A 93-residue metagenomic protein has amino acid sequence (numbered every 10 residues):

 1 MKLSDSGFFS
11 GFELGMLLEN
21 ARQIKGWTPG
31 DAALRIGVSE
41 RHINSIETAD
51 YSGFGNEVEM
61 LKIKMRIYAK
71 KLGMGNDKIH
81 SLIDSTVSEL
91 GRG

Functional and structural regions predicted by a protein language model:
K2-I24, K62: A short, Lys/Arg-rich alpha-helix, primarily the initiator
L18, P29-A33, I43-I46: Conserved hydrophobic/aromatic packing and binding residues within compact polymer-binding modules
R22, A33, A69: The alpha-helix within a helix-turn-helix
S39-E59: Recognition helix of helix-turn-helix/homeodomain-like DNA-binding domains that insert into the DNA major groove
E59-D77: DNA major-groove recognition helix of helix-turn-helix/homeodomain DNA-binding modules
K78-G93: Short, charged recognition helix plus adjacent turn of helix-turn-helix-like nucleic-acid-binding domains
